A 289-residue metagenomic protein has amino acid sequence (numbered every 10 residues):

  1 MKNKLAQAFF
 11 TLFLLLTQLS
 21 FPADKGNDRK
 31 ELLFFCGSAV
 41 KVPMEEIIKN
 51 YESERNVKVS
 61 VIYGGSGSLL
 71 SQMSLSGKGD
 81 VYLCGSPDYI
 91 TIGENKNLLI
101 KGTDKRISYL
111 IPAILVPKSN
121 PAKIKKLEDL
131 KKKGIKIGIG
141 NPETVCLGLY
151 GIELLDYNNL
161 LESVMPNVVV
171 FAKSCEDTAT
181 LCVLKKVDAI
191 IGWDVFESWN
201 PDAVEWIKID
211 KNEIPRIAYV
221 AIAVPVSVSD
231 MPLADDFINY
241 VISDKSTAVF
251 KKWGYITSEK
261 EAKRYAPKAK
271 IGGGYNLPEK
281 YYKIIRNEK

Functional and structural regions predicted by a protein language model:
M1-F9: Bacterial N-terminal signal peptides that target proteins for export
A8-Q18: Bacterial N-terminal signal peptides
P22-I62, G67-G77, S86-P87, T91-K96 (+3 more regions): Exported/periplasmic ABC-transporter solute-binding proteins
